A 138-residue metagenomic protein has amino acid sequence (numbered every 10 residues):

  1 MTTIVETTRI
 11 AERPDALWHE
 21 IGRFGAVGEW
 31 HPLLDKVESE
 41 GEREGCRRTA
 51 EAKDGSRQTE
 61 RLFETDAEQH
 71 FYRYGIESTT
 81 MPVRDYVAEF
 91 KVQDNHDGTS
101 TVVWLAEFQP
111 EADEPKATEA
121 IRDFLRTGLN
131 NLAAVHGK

Functional and structural regions predicted by a protein language model:
M1-E40: Hydrophobic ligand-binding cavity/cleft-lining segments
M1-T3, L105-A112: A short small-residue
E6-R9, F90, W104-A106: A structural signal for short, well-ordered beta-strand segments
D15-H19, E29, D97, D123 (+2 more regions): Replace "anionic and nucleotidyl ligands
L17-I21, V27, R48, L62 (+3 more regions): Hydrophobic pocket/interface hotspot
G28-E29, E38-S39, R43, E51-T99 (+1 more regions): Hydrophobic-ligand binding "helix-grip"
F108-K138: A conserved amphipathic terminal alpha-helix motif
